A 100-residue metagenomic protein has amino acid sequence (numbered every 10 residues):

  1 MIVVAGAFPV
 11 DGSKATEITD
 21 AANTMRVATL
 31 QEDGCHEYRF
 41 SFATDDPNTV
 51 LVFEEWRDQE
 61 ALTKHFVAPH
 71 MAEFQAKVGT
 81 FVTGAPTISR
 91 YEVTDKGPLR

Functional and structural regions predicted by a protein language model:
I2, F40-N48, A76-R100: Glycine-rich beta-strand-turn "strand-cap" elements at beta-sheet edges
I2-F40: N-terminal first-folded block
I2-P9, R39-F66: Short, well-ordered beta-strand segments in beta-rich or mixed alpha/beta enzyme and ligand-binding folds
S13, D45-P47, P69, E73: Short alpha-helical
T16, F53-E54, Y91-T94: Intrinsic disorder/low-complexity signal
T16-I18, N48-V50, L62, P98-R100: Short acidic, gly/pro-rich beta-turn/loop elements at beta-sheet edges and active-site/ligand-binding grooves
T24-H36, E55-S89: An amphipathic, aromatic/His-enriched active-site/gating alpha helix that lines ligand/cofactor pockets
